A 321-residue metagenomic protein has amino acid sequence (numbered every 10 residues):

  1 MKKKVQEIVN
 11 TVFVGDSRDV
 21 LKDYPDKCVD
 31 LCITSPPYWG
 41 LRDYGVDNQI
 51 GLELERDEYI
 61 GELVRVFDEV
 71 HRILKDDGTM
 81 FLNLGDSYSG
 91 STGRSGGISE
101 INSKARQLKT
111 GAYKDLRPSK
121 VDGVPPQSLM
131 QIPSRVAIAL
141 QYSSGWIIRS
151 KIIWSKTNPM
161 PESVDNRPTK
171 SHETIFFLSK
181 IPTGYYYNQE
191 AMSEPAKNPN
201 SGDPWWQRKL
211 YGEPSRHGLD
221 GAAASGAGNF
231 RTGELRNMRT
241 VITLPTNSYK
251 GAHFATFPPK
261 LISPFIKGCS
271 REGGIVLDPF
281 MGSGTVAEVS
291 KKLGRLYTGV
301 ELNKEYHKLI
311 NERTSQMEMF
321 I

Functional and structural regions predicted by a protein language model:
K2-M319: Core catalytic lobe of class I
